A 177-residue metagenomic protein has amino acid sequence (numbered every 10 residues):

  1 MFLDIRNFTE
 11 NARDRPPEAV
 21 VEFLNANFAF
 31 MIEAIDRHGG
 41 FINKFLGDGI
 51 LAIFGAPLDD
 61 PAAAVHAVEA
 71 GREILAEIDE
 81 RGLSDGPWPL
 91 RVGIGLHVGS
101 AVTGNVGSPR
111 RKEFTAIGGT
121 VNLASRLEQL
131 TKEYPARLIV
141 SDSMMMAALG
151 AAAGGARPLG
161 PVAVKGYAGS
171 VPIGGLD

Functional and structural regions predicted by a protein language model:
M1-E69: Catalytic NTP-binding/metal-coordinating core of nucleotidyl cyclase/transferase enzymes
P16, V20, N27, L46 (+7 more regions): Helical mechanochemical/support elements of P-loop NTPase systems and associated helical scaffolds
M31, G47, A67, I74 (+2 more regions): Structural scaffold positions in well-ordered secondary structure
H38-G39, N43-F45, E77-G95, K132 (+2 more regions): Catalytic core regions of nucleotide second-messenger enzymes
D48-G49, G71-I74, E80, S108 (+1 more regions): Cytosolic nucleotide-binding catalytic cores of signal-transduction proteins
I53-A62, I94-F114, T131-Y134: Catalytic strand-loop-helix junctions within cyclic-nucleotide turnover domains
I74-E77, R81, P109, L130-Y134 (+1 more regions): Conserved, well-folded catalytic cores of nucleic-acid-processing and energy-transducing macromolecular machines
A101-T103, A124, L130-D177: Cytosolic regulatory/linker segments at or just downstream of nucleotide-handling modules in signal-transduction
